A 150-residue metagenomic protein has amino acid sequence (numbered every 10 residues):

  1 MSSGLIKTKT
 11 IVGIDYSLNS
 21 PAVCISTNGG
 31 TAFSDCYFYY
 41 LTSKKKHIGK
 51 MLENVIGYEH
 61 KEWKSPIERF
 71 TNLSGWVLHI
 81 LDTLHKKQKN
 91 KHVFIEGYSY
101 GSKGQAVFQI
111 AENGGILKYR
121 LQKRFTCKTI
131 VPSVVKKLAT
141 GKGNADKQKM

Functional and structural regions predicted by a protein language model:
S2-M150: Phosphate- and other anionic-substrate recognition elements at nucleic-acid/protein interfaces
